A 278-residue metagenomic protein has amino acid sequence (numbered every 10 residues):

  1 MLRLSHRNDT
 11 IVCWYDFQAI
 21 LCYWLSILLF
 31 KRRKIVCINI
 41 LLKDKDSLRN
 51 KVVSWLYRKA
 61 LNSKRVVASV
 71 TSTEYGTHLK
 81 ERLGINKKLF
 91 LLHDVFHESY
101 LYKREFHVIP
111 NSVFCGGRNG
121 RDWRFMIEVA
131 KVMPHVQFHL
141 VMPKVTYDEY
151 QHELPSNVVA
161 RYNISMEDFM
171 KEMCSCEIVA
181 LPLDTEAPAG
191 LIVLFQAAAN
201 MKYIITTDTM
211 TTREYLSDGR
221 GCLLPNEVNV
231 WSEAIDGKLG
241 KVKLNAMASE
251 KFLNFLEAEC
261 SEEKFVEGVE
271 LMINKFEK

Functional and structural regions predicted by a protein language model:
L2-R7, K45-A68: Membrane-proximal helix-turn-helix segments that form the acceptor-binding/catalytic region of lipid-linked
T77-E81, F90-P110, R124: Acidic anion/phosphate-binding donor-loop and adjacent secondary structure in glycosyltransferase catalytic cores
E105-W123, I127-K131, H139: Conserved donor-binding/catalytic core segment of Leloir-type glycosyltransferases
D148-E172: Nucleotide-activated donor-binding/catalytic signature segment of Leloir-type glycosyltransferases, i.e., the conserved
E149, D208-L223: Short acidic/histidine- and often glycine-rich active-site loop of Leloir-type glycosyltransferases that engages
M173-A189, K202: Acidic donor-binding loop of glycosyltransferase active sites
D218-N229, D236-V242: Conserved acidic donor-binding segment of nucleotide-sugar-dependent glycosyltransferases
N226, G240-N274: A charged, aromatic-enriched C-terminal amphipathic alpha-helix characteristic of glycosyltransferases across folds
